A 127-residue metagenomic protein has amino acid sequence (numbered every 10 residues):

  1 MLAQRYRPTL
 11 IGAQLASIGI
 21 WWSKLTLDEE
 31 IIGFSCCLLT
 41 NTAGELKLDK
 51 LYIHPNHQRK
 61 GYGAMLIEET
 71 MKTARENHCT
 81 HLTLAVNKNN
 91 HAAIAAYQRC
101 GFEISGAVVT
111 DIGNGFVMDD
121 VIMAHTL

Functional and structural regions predicted by a protein language model:
M1, K60, L82-T83: A generic secondary-structure micro-motif detector that highlights 1-2 residue hydrophobic/ambivalent hotspots embedded
M1-N56, A64-E69, T73, N77 (+2 more regions): Acetyl-CoA-dependent GNAT
I31-G33, G61, G101, G115: Intrinsic disorder/low-structure terminal segments
A43, G61, A92: Residues that form or flank phosphate/diphosphate-binding pockets in enzymes that use nucleotide phosphates
H54-N56, K60, K88-N89: Active-site acidic-Proline motif in GNAT/NAT acetyltransferases
G63, I67, V86-N89: Generic alpha-helix initiation/capping and coil-helix boundary signal
T80-T83, N87-I94, Q98-E103, A107-L127: C-terminal "cap" of GNAT-fold acetyltransferases
